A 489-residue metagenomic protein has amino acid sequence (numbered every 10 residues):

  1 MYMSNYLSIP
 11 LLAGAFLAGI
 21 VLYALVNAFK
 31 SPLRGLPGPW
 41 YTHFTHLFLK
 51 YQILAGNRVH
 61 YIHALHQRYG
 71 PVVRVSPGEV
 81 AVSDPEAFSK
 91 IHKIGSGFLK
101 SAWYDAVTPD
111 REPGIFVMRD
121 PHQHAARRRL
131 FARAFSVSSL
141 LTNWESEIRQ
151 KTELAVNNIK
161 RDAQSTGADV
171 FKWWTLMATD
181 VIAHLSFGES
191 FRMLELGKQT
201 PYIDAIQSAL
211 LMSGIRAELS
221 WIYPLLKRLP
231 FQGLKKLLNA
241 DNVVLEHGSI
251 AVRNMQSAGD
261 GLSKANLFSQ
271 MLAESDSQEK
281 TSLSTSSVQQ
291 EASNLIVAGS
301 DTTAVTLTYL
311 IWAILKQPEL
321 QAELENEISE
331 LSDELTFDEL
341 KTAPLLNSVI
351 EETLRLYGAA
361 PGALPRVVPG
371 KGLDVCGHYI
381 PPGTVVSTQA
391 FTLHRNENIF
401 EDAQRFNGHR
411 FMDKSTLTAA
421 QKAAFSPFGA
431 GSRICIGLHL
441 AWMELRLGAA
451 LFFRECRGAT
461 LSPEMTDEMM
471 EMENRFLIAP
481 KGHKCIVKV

Functional and structural regions predicted by a protein language model:
Y2-A126, R149-N158, M177, L225 (+8 more regions): N-terminal membrane-proximal hinge/A-helix region immediately C-terminal to the signal-anchor transmembrane segment
L33-P37, Y51-G56, S138-N143, A258-G259 (+2 more regions): Conserved, non-catalytic sequence blocks in retroelement Pol enzymes and Pol-derived host proteins
K100-T108, T142-L307: Cytochrome P450 heme-thiolate monooxygenase catalytic core
I148-R149, T200-S208, L262-S269, A313-A360 (+6 more regions): Cytochrome P450 I-helix active-site segment
T302-L315, G448: Short, small-residue alpha-helix embedded
P318-Q321, A420-Q421, I434, L438-P480: Cytochrome P450 heme-binding "Cys pocket" and the immediately downstream C-terminal segment
G370, T388-T416: Conserved cytochrome P450 K-helix/beta-meander segment immediately N-terminal to the heme-binding cysteine loop
